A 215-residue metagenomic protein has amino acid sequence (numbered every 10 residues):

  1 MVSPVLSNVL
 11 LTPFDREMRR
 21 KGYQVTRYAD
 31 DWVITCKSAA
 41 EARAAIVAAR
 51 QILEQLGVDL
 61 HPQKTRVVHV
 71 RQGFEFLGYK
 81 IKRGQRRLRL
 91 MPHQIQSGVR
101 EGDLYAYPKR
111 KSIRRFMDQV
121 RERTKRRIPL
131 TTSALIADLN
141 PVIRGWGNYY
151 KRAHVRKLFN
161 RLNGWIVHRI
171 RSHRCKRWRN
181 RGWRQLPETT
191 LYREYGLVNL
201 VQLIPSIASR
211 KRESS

Functional and structural regions predicted by a protein language model:
M1-S215: Non-catalytic terminal/accessory segments
